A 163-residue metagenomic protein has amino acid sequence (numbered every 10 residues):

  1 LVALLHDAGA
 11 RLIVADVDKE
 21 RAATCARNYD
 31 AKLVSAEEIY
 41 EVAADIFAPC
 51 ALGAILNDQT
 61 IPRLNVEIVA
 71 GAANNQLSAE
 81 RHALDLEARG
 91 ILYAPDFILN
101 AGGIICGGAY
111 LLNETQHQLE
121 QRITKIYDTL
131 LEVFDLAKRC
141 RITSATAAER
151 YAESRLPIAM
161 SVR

Functional and structural regions predicted by a protein language model:
L1, R21-A22, N57, H82 (+1 more regions): Residues within well-ordered alpha-helices
L1-I46: Glycine-rich phosphate/diphosphate-binding loop of Rossmann-like nucleotide-binding domains
A3, G53, T60-P62, A83 (+1 more regions): Short glycine/threonine-rich loop-to-helix capping motif typified by GTGT followed within a few residues by an Asp-Pro
A8, Y29, L64-N65, R89: Short, structured coil segments at secondary-structure junctions
A22, R27-A31, C50, D85-L86 (+1 more regions): Short low-complexity, flexible loop/linker segments enriched in glycine and/or proline with clustered acidic
A36-V42, G53-V69, R81: Rossmann-fold NAD(P) dinucleotide-binding segment
A48-A51, A72: Short, well-ordered coil/turn residues at beta-beta hairpins and beta-strand->alpha-helix junctions within
E67-R163: Adenosine-phosphate binding glycine-rich loop
